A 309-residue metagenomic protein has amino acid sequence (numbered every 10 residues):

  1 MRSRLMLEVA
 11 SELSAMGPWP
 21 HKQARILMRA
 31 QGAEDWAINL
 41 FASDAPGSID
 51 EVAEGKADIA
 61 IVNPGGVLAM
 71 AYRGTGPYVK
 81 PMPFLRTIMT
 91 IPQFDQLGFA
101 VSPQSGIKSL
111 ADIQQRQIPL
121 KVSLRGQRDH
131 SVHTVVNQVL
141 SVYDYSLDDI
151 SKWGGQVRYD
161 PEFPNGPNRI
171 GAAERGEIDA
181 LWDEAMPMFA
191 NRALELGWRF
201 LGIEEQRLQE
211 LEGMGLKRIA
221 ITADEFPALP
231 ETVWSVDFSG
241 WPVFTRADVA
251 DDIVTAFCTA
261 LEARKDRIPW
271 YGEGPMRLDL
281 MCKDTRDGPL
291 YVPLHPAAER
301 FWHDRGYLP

Functional and structural regions predicted by a protein language model:
M1-A30, W36-N39, S43, D95-R169 (+3 more regions): Bilobed "Venus flytrap"/periplasmic-binding protein-like clamshell domains and structurally analogous long
R4-E8, G176, A180, A185-M188 (+2 more regions): An extracytoplasmic/periplasmic, membrane-proximal ligand-sensing/linker region
I26-V79, G166-A172, E184-E195: Pocket-flanking alpha-helical
E54, P83, F94-Q96, W198 (+1 more regions): Extracytoplasmic
D58-V62, G98-A100, V122-L124, A180-D183: Structural recognition of the beta-strand scaffold that forms the well-ordered cores of secreted hydrolase catalytic
P64-G66, T75, Y145-F244, D248: Pocket-lining segment of extracytoplasmic ligand-binding domains
V79-L97, F226-S235: A structural signal for short loop-to-beta-strand junctions that line the ligand-binding cleft of periplasmic/secreted
D112-Q138, R218-R286: Ligand-binding clefts/hinges and TM-proximal coupling segments of bilobed small-molecule sensing domains
